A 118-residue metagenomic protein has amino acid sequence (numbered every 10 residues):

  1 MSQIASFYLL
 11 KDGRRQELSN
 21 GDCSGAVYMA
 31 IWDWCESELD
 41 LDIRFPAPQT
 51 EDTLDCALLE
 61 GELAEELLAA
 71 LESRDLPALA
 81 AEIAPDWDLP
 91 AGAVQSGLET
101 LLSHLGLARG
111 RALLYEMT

Functional and structural regions predicted by a protein language model:
M1-T118: Acidic (Asp/Glu-rich) sequence patches and key acidic residues that form negatively charged surfaces used
